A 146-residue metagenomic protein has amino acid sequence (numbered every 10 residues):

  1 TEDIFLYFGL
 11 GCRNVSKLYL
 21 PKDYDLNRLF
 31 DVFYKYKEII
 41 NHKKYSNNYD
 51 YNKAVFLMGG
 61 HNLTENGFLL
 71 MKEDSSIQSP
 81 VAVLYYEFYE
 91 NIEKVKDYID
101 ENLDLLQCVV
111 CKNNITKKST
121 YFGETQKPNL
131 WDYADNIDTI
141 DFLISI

Functional and structural regions predicted by a protein language model:
I4-I146: NAD(P)-dependent aldehyde/semialdehyde dehydrogenase
